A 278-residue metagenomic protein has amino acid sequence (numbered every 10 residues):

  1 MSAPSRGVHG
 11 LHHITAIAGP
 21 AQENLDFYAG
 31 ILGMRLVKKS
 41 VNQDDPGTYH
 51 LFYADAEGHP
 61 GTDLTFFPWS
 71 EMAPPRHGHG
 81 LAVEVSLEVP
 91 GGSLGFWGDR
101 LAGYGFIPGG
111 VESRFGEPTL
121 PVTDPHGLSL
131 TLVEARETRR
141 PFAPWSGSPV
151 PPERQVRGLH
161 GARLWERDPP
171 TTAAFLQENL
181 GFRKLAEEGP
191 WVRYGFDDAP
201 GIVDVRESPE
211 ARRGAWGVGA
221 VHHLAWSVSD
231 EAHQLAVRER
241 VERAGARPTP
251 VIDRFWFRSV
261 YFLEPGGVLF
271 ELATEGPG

Functional and structural regions predicted by a protein language model:
M1-G7, V37-S40, G98-G158, E188-R206 (+1 more regions): Vicinal oxygen chelate
P4-V8, T15, Y49: Conserved N-terminal glycine/acidic-rich loop preference
H9-G19, S70-R100, P118-T123, R157-R167 (+2 more regions): Vicinal oxygen chelate
A16-P60, G103, V111-P121, L164-E207 (+2 more regions): Core segments of cupin and vicinal oxygen chelate
P20, D55, V89-G91, D124 (+7 more regions): Non-catalytic surface loops within mature trypsin-like serine protease
K38-Q43, Y53-L87: Conserved donor-binding loop and adjoining core beta-sheet/short helix segment in diverse acyl/aminoacyl transferases
M72-P75, R140-S146, S208-R213: A short, acidic/glycine-rich surface segment
A199-V221: Flexible internal linker/loop segments at domain or repeat junctions
